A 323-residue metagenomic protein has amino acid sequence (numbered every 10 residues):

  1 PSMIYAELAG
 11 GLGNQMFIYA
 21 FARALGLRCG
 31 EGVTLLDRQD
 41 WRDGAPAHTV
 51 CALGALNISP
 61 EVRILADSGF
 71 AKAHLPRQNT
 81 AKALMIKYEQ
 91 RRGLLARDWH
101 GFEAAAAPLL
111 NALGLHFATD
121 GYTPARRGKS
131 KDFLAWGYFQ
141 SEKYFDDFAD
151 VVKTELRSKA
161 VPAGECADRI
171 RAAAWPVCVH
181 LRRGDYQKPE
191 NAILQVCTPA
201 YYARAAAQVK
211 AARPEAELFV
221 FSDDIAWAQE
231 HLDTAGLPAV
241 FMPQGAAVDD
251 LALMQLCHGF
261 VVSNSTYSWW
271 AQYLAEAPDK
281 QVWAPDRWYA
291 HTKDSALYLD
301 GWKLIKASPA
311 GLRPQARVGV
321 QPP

Functional and structural regions predicted by a protein language model:
P1-S2: Short, Lys/Arg-enriched N-terminal segments with co-localized hydrophobic residues within the first ~10-30 amino acids
E7-F17: A short, glycine/small-residue-rich beta-strand->loop->alpha-helix junction that serves as a flexible
L12, A207-T292: Donor-binding and catalytic core of enzymes assembling or modifying cell-surface/extracellular glycoconjugates
Q15-L27, Y202-K210: Histidine-anchored nucleotide/phosphate-binding helix
C29-D43: A short beta-strand-loop structural module common to alpha/beta enzyme folds
A45-I58, A228-G236, D294-Y298: Short, aromatic/basic amphipathic alpha-helical patches
A47-R213, G311-V320: Secretory-pathway luminal glycosyltransferase catalytic domains
W270-P323: Nucleotide-sugar donor-binding patch of glycosyltransferase catalytic domains
